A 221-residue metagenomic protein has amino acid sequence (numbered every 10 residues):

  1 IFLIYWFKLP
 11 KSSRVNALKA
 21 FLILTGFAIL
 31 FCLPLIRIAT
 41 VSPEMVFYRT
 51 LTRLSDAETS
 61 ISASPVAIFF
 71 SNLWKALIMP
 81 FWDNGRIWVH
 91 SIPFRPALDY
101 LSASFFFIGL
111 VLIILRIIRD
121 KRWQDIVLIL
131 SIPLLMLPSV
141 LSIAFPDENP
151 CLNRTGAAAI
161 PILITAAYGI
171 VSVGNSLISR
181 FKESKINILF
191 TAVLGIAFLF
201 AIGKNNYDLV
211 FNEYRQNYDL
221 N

Functional and structural regions predicted by a protein language model:
F2-I108, F211-Y214: Transmembrane-lumen/periplasm boundary regions of multi-pass, lipid-linked membrane glycan transferases
I4-N16, I114-R122, L163-A192: Membrane-interface junctions at the ends of membrane-embedded or membrane-associated helices
K11-A20, R95, R119, W123 (+2 more regions): Juxtamembrane/transmembrane-helix boundary motifs in multi-pass membrane proteins
K19-L22, P96-A103, W123-L130, G156-A159 (+1 more regions): Alpha-helical transmembrane segments of integral membrane proteins
I29-L33, I132-V140, A197-K204: Aromatic-anchored segments of alpha-helical transmembrane domains
F81, G85, L112-K121, L137-F145 (+1 more regions): Structural motif corresponding to the C-terminal cap of alpha-helices
A103, D125-S176: Hydrophobic/aromatic-rich transmembrane helices and adjacent perimembrane loops
N187-N221: Membrane-proximal, lumen/periplasm-facing interface regions of secretory-pathway glyco- and lipid-modifying enzymes
